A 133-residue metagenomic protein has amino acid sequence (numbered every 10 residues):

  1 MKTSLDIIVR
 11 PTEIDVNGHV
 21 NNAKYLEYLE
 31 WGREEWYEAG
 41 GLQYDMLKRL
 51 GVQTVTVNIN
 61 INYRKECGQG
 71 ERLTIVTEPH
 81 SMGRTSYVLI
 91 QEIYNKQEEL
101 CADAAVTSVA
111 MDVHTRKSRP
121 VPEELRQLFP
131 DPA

Functional and structural regions predicted by a protein language model:
M1-E38: Catalytic strand-loop segment that frames the active site of acyl-thioester-processing enzymes
M1-L5, E38, G68-Q69, H80-A133: HotDog/MaoC-like acyl-thioester-processing domains
D6-R10, N62, T107: Generic structural detector for well-ordered beta-strands
V9, I14, V20, V55-V57 (+2 more regions): Hydrophobic aliphatic residue packing
G18, T77, R116: Hydrophobic pocket/interface hotspot
Y25-Y28, V55, N60, I90 (+1 more regions): Residue-level recognition of specific faces of alpha-helices
W36-Y87, C101: Hydrophobic beta-strand-centered segment that forms part of the acyl-chain substrate-binding groove
